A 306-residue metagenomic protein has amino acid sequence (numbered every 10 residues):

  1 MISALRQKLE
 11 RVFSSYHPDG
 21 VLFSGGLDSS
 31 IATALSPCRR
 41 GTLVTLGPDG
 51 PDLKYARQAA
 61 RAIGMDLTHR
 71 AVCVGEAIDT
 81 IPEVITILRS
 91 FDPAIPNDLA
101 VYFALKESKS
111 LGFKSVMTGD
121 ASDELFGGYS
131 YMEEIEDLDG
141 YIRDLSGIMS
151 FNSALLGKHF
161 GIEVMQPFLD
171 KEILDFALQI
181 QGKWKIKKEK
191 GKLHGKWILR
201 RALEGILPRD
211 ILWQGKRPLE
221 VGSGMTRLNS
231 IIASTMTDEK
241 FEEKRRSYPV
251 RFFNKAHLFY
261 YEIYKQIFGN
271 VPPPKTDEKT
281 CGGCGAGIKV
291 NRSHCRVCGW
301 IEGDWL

Functional and structural regions predicted by a protein language model:
M1-K187, K196-I206, V250, H257 (+3 more regions): ATP-dependent adenylate-handling active sites, centered on carboxylate activation for C-N bond formation
E76-D79, G195, L219-T226: Conserved catalytic loop of SAM-dependent methyltransferase domains
G191: Short catalytic/ligand-gating loop segments at beta-alpha or beta-beta junctions within enzyme catalytic domains
R209-Y261: PAPS-dependent sulfotransferase catalytic core
